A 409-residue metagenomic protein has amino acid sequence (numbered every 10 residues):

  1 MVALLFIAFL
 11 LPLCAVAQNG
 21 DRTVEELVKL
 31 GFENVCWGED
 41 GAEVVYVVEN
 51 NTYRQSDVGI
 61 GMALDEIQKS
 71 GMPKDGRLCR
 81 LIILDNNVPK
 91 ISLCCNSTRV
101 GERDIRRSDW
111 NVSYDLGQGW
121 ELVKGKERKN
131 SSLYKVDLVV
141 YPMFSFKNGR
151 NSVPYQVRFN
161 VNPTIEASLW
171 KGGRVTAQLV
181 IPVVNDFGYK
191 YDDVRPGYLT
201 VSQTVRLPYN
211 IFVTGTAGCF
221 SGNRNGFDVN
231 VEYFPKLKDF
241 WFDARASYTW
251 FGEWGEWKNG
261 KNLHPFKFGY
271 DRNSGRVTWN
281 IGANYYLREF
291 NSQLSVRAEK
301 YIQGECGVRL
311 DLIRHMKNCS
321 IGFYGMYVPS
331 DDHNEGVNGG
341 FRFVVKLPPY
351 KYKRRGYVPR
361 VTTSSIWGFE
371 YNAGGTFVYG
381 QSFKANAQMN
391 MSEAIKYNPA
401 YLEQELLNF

Functional and structural regions predicted by a protein language model:
V2-P12: Bacterial N-terminal signal peptides
N19-T200, R272, N398-P399, Q404-F409: Outer-membrane beta-barrel initiation region
N50, L138-R150, V175-V183, V201 (+5 more regions): Transmembrane beta-strand segments that form the barrel wall of outer-membrane beta-barrel proteins
S56, G149-V157, L169-K171, I181-P196 (+6 more regions): Solvent-exposed loop/turn segments connecting transmembrane beta-strands in outer-membrane beta-barrel proteins
I83-K124, D271, T278, R288-G307 (+1 more regions): Flexible, glycine-rich linker and terminal segments associated with outer-membrane beta-barrel/transport systems
R99-R106, N130-V140, K171-V175, Y209-V213 (+6 more regions): Outer-envelope beta-barrel architecture signal
F159-L169, V194-L207, G226-A246, V277-L287 (+2 more regions): Feature captures outer-membrane beta-barrel proteins of Gram-negative bacteria and organelles
W170, R174-T176, L207-F212, F220-S295: Detector for outer-membrane/organellar transmembrane beta-barrel domains, recognizing the amphipathic beta-strand
